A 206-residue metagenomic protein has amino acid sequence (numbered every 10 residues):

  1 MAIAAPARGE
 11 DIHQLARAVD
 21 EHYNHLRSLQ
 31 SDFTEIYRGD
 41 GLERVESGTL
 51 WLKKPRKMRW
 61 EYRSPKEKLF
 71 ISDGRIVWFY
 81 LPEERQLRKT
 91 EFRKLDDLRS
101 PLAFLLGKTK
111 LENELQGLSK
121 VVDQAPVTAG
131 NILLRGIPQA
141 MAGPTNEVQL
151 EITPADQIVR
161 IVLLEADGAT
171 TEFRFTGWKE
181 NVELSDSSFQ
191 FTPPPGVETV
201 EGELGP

Functional and structural regions predicted by a protein language model:
M1-A2: Bacterial N-terminal signal peptides
A5-R44, P193-P206: N-terminal leader/targeting segments and the immediate start of mature chains
R27-L29, E46-G48, K54-R56, K66-K68 (+5 more regions): Envelope-exposed proteins and targeting segments
F33, M58-Y62, V77-Y80, G136 (+1 more regions): Short hydrophobic/aromatic-rich beta-strand segments that constitute the beta-sheet cores of beta-sandwich/beta-barrel
T49-P101, T171-E172: An acidic-aromatic
R85-N131: Flexible, surface-exposed loop/linker segments and immediately adjacent secondary-structure boundaries
N113-G196, V200-L204: Gly/Pro-enriched, hydrophobic low-complexity segments that function as extracytoplasmic propeptides/linkers
